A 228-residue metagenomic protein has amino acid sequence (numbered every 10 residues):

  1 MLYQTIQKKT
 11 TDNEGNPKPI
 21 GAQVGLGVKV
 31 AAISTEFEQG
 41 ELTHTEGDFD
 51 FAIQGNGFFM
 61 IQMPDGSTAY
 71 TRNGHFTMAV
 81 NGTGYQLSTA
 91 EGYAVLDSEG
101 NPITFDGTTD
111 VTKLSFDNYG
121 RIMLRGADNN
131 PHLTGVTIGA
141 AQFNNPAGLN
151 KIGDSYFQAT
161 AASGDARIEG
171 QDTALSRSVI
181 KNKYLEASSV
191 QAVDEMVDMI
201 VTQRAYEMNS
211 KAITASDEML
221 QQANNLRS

Functional and structural regions predicted by a protein language model:
M1-S228: Amphipathic alpha-helical polymerization modules
